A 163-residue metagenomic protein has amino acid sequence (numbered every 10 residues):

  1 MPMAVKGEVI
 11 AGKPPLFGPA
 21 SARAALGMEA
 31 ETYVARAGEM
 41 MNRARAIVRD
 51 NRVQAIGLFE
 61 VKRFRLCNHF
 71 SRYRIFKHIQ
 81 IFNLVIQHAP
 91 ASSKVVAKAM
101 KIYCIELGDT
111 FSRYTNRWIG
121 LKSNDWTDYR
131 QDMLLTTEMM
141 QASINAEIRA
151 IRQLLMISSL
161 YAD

Functional and structural regions predicted by a protein language model:
M1-D163: Small-residue-biased structural context
